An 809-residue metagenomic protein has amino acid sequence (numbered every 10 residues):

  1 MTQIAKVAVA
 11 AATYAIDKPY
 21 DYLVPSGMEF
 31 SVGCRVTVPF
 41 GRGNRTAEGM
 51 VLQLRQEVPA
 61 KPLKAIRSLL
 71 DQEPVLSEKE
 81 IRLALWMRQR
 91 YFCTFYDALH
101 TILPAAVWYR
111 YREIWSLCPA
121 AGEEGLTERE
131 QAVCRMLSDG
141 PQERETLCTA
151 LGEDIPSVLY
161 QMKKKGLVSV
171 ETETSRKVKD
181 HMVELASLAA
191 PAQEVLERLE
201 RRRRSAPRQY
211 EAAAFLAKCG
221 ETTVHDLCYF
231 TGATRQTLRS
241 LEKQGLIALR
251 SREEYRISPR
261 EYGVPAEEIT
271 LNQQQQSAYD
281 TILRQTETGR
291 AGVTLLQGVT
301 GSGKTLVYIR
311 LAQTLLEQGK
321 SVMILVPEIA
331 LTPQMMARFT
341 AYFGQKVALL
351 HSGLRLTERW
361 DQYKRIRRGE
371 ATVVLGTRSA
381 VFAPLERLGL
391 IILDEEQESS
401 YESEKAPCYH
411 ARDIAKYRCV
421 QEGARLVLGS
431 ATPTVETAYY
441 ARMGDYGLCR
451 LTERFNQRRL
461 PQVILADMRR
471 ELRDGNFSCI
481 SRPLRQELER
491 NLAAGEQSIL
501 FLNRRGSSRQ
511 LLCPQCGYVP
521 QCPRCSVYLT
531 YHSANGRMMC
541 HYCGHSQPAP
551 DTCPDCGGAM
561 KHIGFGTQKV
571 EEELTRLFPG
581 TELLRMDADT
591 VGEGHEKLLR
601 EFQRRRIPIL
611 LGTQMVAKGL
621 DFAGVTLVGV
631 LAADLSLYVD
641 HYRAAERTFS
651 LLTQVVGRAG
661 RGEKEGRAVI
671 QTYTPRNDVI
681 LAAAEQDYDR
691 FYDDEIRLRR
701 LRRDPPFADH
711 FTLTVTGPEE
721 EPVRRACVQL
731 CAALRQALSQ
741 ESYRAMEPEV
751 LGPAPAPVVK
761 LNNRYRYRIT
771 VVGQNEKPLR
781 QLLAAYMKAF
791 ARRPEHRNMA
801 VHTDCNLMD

Functional and structural regions predicted by a protein language model:
M1-T377, V381-S430, R442-R458, K777-A784 (+1 more regions): Accessory, non-ATPase domains that flank or precede helicase/AAA+ motor cores in DNA-metabolism machines
I4, D17, S31-V32, P722-R735: A short, contiguous, amphipathic alpha-helix enriched in charged residues
F92-T101, S169-E173, E287, I499 (+5 more regions): Active-site phosphate-binding and catalytic loops of NTP-dependent enzymes
P265-N272, Q276, G289-R724, P757 (+2 more regions): Inter-lobe coupling/hinge segments of SF2-like helicase ATPases
Q729-E741, L782-R793: Generic non-transmembrane alpha-helical segments
L734, M746-E776, L782-Y786: C-terminal structured "cap/appendage" subdomains that terminate the fold
A737-A756, R797-D804: Short beta-strand elements
